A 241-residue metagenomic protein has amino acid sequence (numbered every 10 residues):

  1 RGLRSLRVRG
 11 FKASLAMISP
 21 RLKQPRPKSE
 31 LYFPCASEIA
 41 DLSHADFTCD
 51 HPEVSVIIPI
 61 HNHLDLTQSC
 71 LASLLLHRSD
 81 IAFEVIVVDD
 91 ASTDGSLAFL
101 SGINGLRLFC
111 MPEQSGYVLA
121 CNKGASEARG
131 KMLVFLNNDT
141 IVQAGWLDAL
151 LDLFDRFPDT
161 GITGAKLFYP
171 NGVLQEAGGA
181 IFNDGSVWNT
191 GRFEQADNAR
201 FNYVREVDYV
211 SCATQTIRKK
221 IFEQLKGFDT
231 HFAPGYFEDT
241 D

Functional and structural regions predicted by a protein language model:
R1-P52: Non-catalytic membrane-proximal stalk/linker segments that position and tether the catalytic domains
A72-A82: Short, acidic, metal-binding catalytic loop of nucleotide-sugar glycosyltransferases
D89-A98, E113: A conserved acidic beta->alpha catalytic loop
M111-A128: Glycine-rich, basic loop-to-helix element that forms the pyrophosphate-binding segment of sugar-nucleotide handling
L133: Short aromatic/hydrophobic "clamp" motif used to bind/position activated sugar donors
T140-N183: Conserved donor NDP-sugar-binding/catalytic core segment of glycosyltransferases
G145-L151, N202-G227, H231-D241: A short, conserved alpha-helix in the catalytic core of glycosyltransferases
F182-D208: Short, flexible, basic/aromatic active-site loop/helix in glycosyltransferases
